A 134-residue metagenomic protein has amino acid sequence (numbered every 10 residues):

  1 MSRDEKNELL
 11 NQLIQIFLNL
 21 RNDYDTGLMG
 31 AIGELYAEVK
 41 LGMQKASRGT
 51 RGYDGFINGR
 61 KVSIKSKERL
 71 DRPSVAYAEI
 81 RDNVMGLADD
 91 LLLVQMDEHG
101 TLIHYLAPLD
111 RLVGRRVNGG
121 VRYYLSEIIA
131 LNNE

Functional and structural regions predicted by a protein language model:
M1-E134: Nucleic-acid endonuclease domains
